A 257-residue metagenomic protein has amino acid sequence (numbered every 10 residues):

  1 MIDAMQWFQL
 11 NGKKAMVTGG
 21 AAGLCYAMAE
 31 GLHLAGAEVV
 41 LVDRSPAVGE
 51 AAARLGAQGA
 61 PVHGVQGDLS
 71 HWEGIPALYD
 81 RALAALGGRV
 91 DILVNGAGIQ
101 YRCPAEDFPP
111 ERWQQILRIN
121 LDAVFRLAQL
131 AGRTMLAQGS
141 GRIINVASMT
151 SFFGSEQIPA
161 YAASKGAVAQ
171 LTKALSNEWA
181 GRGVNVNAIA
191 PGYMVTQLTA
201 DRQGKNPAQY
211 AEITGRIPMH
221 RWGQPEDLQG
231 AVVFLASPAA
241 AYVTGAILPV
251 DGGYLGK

Functional and structural regions predicted by a protein language model:
W7-V40: Canonical Rossmann dinucleotide-binding motif of NAD(H)/NADP(H)-dependent dehydrogenases/reductases, specifically
P104-A105, P109-L117, I143, Q209 (+1 more regions): Substrate-binding pocket helix/loop in short-chain dehydrogenase/reductase
E106, F153-P159, G181-R182, H220 (+1 more regions): Active-site loop immediately N-terminal to the catalytic Tyr-X3-Lys motif of short-chain dehydrogenase/reductase
F125-A128, G132, S140, R221-V250 (+1 more regions): C-terminal substrate-recognition "lid" of short-chain dehydrogenase/reductases
A128, S164, T172: Active-site helix of classical SDR
R133, N177-G181, A241: Alpha-helical segment proximal to the catalytic Tyr-Lys
S148: Residue(s) in the substrate-gating loop at a strand-loop-helix junction that position the organic substrate next
